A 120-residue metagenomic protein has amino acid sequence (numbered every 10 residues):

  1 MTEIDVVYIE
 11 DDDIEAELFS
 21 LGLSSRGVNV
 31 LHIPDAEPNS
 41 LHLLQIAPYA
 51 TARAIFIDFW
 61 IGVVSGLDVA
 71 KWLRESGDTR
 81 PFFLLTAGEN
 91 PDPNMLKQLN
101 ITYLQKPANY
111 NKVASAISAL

Functional and structural regions predicted by a protein language model:
E10-D12, K106: Acidic di-acidic motifs
D13-D35: Two-component/phosphorelay signaling modules centered on CheY-like receiver
S25, K71, E75, N111 (+1 more regions): CheY-like receiver
R26, D78, K97-N100: Short, structured coil segments at secondary-structure junctions
H32-A54: Acidic, metal-coordinating helix/loop segments flanking the phosphotransfer/catalytic sites of two-component signaling
S40-H42, I55-R74, T79: Conserved phosphotransfer microenvironments
T79-N90: A short, hydrophobic beta-strand element within the central beta-sheet of small alpha/beta folds
G88-Q105, N111, S115: Alpha4 helix (beta4-alpha4-beta5 surface) of REC/receiver domains from two-component response regulators
